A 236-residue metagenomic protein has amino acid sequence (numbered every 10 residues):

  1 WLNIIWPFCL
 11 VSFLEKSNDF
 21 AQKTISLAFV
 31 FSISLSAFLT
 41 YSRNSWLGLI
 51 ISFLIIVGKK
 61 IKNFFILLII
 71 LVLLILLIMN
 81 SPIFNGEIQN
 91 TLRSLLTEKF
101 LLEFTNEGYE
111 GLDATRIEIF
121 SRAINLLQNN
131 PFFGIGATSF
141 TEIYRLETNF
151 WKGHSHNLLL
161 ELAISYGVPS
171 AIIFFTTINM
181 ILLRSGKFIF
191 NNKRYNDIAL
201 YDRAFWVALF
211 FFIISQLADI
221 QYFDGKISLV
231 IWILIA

Functional and structural regions predicted by a protein language model:
W1-I5, A163-G167, Y222-I231: Membrane-interface micro-motifs in multi-pass membrane enzymes
W1-I61, L71, N179-F190, F210-I213: Alpha-helical transmembrane segments of multi-pass inner-membrane proteins
Q22-S26, Y195-W206: Membrane-interfacial loop-to-transmembrane alpha-helix junctions, especially the N-terminal start
L35, L39-T40, V57-E107, S121-N129: A membrane-periplasm/extracellular boundary helix in multi-pass inner-membrane enzymes that assemble envelope glycans
T40-S45, G153-L160, D219-V230: Membrane-interface catalytic loops of GT-C/OST-like multi-pass glycosylation enzymes that act
F104-Y166, I189: Long extracytoplasmic/lumenal interhelical loops at the membrane interface of multi-pass membrane proteins
G167-N179: Hydrophobic alpha-helical transmembrane segments
R203-L217, Q221-A236: Transmembrane alpha-helices of multi-pass inner-membrane enzymes
